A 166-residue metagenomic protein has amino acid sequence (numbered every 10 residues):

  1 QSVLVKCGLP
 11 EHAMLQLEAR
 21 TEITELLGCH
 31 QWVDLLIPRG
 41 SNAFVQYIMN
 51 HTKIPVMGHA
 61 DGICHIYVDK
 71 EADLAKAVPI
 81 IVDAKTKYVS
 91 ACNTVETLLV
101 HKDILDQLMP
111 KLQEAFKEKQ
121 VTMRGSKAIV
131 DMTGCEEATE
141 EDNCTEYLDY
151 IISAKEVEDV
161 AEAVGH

Functional and structural regions predicted by a protein language model:
Q1-E71: Rossmann-like NAD(P) dinucleotide-binding subdomain of oxidoreductase/dehydrogenase enzymes
P10, D73, V157-V160: Helix N-cap / loop-to-helix initiation motif
L17, L36-P38, T122-S126, K155-E158: Short, hydrophobic beta-strand segments that form beta-sheet elements in well-ordered domains
E25-L26, I80, H166: CheY-like receiver
L36, H101, A163: Residue-level signal for inorganic ion chemistry
N42-I151: ALDH superfamily catalytic-core signature
T145-H166: Internal helical hairpin/lid segments
